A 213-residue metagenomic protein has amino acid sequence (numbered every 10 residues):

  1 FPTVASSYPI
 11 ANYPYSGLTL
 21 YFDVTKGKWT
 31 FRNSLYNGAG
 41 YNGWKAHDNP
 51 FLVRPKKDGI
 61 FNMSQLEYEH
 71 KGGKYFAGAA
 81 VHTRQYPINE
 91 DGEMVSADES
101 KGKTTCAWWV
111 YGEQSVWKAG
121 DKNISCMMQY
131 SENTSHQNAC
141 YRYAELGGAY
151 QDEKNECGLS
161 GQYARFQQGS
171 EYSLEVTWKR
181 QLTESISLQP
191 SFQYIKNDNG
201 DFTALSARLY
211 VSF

Functional and structural regions predicted by a protein language model:
F1-K26, T30-F61, S160: Surface-exposed coil loops of outer-membrane beta-barrel proteins
L20, S64-L66, V110-G112, C126 (+4 more regions): Membrane-embedded beta-strands of outer-membrane beta-barrel proteins, especially the hydrophobic/small aromatic
L20-K26, E67-H70, Q114-V116, G148-D152 (+3 more regions): Residue-level signature of outer-membrane beta-barrel architecture
K28-N33, G72-Y75, A119-I124, K154-G158 (+1 more regions): Repeated loop/turn-to-beta-strand initiation elements of outer-membrane beta-barrel proteins
N33-N37, A77-V81, C126-E132, L146-G148 (+3 more regions): Transmembrane beta-barrel strands of outer-membrane/channel proteins
N42, K56, G102-K103, G120 (+3 more regions): Solvent-exposed loop/turn segments connecting transmembrane beta-strands in outer-membrane beta-barrel proteins
Y68-E153: Long, well-ordered mid-to-C-terminal structural blocks that present hydrophobic/aromatic surfaces
D201-F213: Outer-membrane beta-barrel "beta-signal"
